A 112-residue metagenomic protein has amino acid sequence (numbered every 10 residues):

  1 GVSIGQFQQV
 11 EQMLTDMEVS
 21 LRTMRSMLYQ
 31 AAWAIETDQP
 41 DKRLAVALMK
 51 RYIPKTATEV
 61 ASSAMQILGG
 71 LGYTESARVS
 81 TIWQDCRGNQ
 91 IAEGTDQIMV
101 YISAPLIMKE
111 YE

Functional and structural regions predicted by a protein language model:
G1-E112: Alpha-helical interface subdomain recognition
